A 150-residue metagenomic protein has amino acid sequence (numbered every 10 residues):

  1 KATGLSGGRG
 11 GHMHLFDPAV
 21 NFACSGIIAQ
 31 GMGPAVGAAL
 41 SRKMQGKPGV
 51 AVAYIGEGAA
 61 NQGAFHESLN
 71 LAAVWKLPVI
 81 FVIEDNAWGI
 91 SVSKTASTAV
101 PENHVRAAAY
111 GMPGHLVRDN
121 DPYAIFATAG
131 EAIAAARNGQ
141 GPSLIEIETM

Functional and structural regions predicted by a protein language model:
K1-W75, S93-A99, H104, A109-G111: Cofactor-binding active-site loop characterized by glycine-rich and histidine/acidic residues
P48, K76, Q140-L144: Short secondary-structure junction motifs
V50-I55, I80-V82, L144-E146: Structural motif
A73-I83: A glycine-rich helix N-cap at a beta->alpha junction
I83-M150: Thiamine diphosphate
